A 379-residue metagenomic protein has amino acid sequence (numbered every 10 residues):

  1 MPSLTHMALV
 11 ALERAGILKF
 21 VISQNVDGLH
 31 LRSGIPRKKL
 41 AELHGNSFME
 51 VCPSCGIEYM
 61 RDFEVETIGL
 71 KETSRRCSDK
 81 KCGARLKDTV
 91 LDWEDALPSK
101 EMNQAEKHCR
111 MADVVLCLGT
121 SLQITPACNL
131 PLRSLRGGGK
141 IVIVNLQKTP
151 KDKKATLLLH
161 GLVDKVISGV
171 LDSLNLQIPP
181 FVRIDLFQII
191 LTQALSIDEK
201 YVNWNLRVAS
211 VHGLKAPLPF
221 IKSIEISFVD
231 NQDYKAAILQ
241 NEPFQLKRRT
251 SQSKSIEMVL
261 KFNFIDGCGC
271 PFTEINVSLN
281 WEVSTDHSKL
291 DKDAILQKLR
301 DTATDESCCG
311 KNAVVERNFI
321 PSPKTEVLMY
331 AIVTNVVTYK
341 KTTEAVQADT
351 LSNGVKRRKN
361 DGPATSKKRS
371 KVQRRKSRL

Functional and structural regions predicted by a protein language model:
M1-N203, H212-D233, K247-L379: Conserved catalytic alpha/beta core of Sir2/sirtuin-type deacylases, generalized to analogous enzyme cores that bind
Q232-N241: Short acidic, Gly/Pro-enriched loop/turn segments at secondary-structure junctions
